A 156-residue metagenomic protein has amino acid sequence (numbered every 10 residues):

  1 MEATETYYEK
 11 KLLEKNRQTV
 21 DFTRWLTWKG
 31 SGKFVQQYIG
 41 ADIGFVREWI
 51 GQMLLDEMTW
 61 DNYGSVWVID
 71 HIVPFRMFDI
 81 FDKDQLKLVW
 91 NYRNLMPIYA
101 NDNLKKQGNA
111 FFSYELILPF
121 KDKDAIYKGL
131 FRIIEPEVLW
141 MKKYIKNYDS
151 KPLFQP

Functional and structural regions predicted by a protein language model:
M1-Y63, V68: Contiguous alpha-helical segments
K11-L12, D42, M96, F131 (+2 more regions): Generic alpha-helical secondary structure signal
K33, Y63, D82, G108-F112: A generic "cationic amphipathic patch" detector
A41-F45, L54, D84, Y99-D102 (+3 more regions): General structural signal for secondary-structure boundaries
W49-K83, L95-A100: Histidine-centered catalytic micro-motifs used for acid/base chemistry in nuclease and nucleotide-processing active
Q85-W90: Immediate flanking context of iron-sulfur cluster ligation sites
N91-K123: Short Cys/His-centered divalent metal-binding micro-motifs
F112-P156: A detector for short metal-coordination/catalytic motifs
